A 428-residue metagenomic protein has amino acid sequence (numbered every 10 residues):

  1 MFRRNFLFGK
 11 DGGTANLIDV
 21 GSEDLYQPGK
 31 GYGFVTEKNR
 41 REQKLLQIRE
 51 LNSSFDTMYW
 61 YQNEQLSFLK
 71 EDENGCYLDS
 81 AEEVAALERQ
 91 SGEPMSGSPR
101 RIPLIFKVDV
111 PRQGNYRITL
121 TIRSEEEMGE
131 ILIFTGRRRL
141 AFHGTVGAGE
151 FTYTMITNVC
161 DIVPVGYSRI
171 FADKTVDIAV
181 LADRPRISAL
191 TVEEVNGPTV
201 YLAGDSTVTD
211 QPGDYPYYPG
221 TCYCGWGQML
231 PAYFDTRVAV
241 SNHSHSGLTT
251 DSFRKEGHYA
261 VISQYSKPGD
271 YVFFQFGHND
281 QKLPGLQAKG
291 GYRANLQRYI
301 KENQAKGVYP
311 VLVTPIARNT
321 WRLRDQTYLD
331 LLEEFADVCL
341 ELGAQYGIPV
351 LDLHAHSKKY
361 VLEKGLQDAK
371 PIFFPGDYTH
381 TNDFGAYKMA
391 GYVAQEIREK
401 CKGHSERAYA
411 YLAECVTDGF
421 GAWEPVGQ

Functional and structural regions predicted by a protein language model:
M1-G213, C222-C224: Compositionally biased, intrinsically disordered or flexible polar/acidic segments
N5, V240-N242, G347-V350: Conserved beta-strand scaffold positions in the cores of enzyme catalytic domains, especially in NTP/NDP-utilizing
G33-R41, L46, E194-E256, Y265-V272 (+1 more regions): Conserved, compact domain cores that house catalytic/ligand-binding motifs in diverse enzymes and effector modules
R101-L104, D251, K255-Y259: N-terminal post-signal-peptidase region of extra-cytosolic proteins
T135, G204, S244, F276 (+1 more regions): Glycine-rich, histidine-containing beta strand-loop boundary motifs that form or position
T135-G136, F234-T236, K306, Y346: Short, structured coil segments at secondary-structure junctions
V146-G147, T207, G247, A317 (+1 more regions): Residue-level detector of flexible, active-site-proximal loop/helix-junction positions within diverse enzyme catalytic
G257-Y387, G391-Y411, C415-D418, A422-G427: Alpha-helical cap/lid subdomain in secreted, periplasmic, or secretory-pathway luminal O-acyl-processing enzymes
